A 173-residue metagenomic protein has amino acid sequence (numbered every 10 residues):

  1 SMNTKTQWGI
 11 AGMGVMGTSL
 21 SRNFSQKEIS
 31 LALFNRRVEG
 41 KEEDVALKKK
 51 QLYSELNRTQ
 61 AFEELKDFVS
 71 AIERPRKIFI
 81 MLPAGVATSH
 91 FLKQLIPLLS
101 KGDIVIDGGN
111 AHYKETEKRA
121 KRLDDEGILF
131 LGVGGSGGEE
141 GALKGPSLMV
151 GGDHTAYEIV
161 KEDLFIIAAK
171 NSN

Functional and structural regions predicted by a protein language model:
M2-S70, R76, L98, G102 (+1 more regions): NAD(P)+-binding Rossmann beta1-loop-alpha1 motif at the extreme N-terminus of oxidoreductases
N3-W8, N23, I29, L33-G40 (+5 more regions): Conserved N-terminal alpha-helical segment that immediately precedes and caps sugar-phosphate-binding
W8-A11, S89-L92, H112-N173: Rossmann-fold dinucleotide-binding core
G12, Q60, I80, D107-G108 (+1 more regions): Small/polar loops that bind or transfer phosphate-bearing groups
E64-L131: Rossmann-fold NAD(P) dinucleotide-binding segment
